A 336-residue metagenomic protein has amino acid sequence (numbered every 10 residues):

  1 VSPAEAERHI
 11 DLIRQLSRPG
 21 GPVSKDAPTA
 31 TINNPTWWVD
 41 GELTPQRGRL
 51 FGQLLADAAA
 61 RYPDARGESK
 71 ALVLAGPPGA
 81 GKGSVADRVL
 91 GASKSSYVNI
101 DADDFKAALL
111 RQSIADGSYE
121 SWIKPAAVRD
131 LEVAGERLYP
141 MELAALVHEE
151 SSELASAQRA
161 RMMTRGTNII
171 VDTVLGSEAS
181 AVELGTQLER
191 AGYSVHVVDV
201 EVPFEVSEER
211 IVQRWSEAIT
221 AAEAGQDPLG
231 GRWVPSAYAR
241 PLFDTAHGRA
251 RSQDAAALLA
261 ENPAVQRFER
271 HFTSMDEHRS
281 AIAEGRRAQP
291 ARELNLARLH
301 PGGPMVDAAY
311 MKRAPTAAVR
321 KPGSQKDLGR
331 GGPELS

Functional and structural regions predicted by a protein language model:
A30-A65: N-terminal pre-Walker A segment at the start of P-loop NTPase domains
P77-P78: The conserved Walker
G81: Conserved glycine(s) of the Walker
V85: Hydrophobic positions on the alpha1 helix immediately C-terminal to the Walker A/P-loop
L90-T164, A179: Conserved substrate/cofactor phosphate-moiety recognition/catalytic segment in nucleotide-dependent phosphotransferases
G176, E189-I211: Conserved phosphate-donor/acceptor-positioning beta-strand/loop module used by diverse small-molecule
S207-V319: Conserved GTP-binding G-domain of TRAFAC-class P-loop NTPases and closely related GTPase folds
T316-S336: Non-Sec secretion/translocation targeting segments of pathogen effectors
